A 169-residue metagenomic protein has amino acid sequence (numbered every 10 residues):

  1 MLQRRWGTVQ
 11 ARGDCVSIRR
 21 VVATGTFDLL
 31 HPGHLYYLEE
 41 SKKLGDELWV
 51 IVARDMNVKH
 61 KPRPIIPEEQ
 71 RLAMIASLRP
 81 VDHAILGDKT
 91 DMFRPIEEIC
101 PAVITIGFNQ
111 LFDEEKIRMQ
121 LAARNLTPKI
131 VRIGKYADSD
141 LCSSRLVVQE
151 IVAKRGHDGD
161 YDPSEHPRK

Functional and structural regions predicted by a protein language model:
L2-K169: Nucleotidyltransferase catalytic core that binds NTPs
